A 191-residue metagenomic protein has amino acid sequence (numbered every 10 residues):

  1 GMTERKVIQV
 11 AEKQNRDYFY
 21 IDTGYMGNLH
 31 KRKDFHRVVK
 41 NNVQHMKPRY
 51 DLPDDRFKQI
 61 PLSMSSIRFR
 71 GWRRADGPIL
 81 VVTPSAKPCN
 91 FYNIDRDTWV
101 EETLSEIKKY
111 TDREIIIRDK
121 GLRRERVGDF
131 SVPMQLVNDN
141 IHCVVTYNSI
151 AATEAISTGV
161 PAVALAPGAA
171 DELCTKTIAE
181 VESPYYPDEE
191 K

Functional and structural regions predicted by a protein language model:
G1, Q9-E12, D17-G24, L80-V82 (+3 more regions): A structural signal for short, well-ordered beta-strand segments and their strand-loop junctions that often border
G1-V43, S131-Q135, A151-A152: Active-site and donor-binding regions of nucleotide-sugar-utilizing enzymes
M2-E4, G24-G27, P84-P88, G121-R124 (+2 more regions): Short, solvent-exposed loop/turn segments at secondary-structure junctions
R5-K6, T146-K191: Charged, low-complexity C-terminal accessory regions
I8-E12, N93-I94, I156-T158: Short amphipathic alpha-helical segments
H30-D76, E172-K191: Leloir-type glycosyltransferase catalytic cores
F69-R124: Conserved catalytic-core segment of nucleotide-activated headgroup transferases in glycan assembly
K108, R113-P167: Donor nucleotide-activated moiety binding/catalytic core segment of transferases that use nucleotide-activated donors
